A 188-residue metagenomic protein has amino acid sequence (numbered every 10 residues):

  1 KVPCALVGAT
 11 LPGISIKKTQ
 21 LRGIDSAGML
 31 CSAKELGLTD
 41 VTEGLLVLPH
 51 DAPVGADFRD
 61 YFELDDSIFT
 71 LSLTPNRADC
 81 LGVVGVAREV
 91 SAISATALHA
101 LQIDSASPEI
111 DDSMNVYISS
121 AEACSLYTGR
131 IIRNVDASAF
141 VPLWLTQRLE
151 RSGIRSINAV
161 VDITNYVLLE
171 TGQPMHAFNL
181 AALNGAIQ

Functional and structural regions predicted by a protein language model:
K1-I110: Phosphate-backbone binding interfaces of nucleic-acid-interacting proteins
S91-S94, L98-Q188: Glycine/proline-enriched, intrinsically flexible loops and inter-domain linkers
